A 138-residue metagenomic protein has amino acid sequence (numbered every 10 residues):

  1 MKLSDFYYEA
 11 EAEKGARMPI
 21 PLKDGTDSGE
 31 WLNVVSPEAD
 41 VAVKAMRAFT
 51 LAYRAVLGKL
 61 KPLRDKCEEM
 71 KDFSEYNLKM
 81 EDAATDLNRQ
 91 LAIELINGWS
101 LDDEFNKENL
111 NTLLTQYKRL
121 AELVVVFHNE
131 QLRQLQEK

Functional and structural regions predicted by a protein language model:
M1-P62, Q134-K138: Short, charged/polar N-terminal "headpieces" of proteins
K2-L3, L22, M80, N106 (+1 more regions): Alpha-helix initiation/capping motif
Y7-Y8, T50, R54, S74-N77 (+3 more regions): Compositionally biased, low-structure terminal segments
L22-D24, A39, E81, D86-L91 (+1 more regions): Homeobox/homeodomain signature
W31, M70-L78, N106-T112: Charged, low-complexity surface segments at secondary-structure and domain boundaries
R54-E94, G98: Negatively charged, Asp/Glu-rich surface segments that serve as flexible interaction/assembly modules
D86, Q90-K138: C-terminal charged interaction modules
